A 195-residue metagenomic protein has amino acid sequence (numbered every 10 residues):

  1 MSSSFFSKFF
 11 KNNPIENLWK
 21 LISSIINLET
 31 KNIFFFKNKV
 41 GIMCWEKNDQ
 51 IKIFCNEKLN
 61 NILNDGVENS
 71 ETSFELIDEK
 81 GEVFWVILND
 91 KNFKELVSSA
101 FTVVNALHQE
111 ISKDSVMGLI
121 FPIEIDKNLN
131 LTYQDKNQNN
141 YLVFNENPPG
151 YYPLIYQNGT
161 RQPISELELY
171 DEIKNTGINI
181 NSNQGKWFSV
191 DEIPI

Functional and structural regions predicted by a protein language model:
M1-N27, K31-C44, I51: Non-catalytic accessory regions used for complex assembly or targeting
N13, Q50, F54, K94-S98: Alpha-helix boundary/N-cap detector
N32-W85: A glycine-rich, hydrophobic loop/mini-helix early in the fold
E46, D90-N92, P148: Short, flexible loop/turn elements at secondary-structure junctions
I62, T102-E110: Conserved short hydrophobic interaction patches
F74-N105: Extracellular-facing segments of soluble proteins and assemblies that are Gly/Ser/Thr-biased and enriched in aromatics
Q109-I195: Helix-rich interaction surfaces within compact, conserved domain-sized segments that mediate assembly or partner
